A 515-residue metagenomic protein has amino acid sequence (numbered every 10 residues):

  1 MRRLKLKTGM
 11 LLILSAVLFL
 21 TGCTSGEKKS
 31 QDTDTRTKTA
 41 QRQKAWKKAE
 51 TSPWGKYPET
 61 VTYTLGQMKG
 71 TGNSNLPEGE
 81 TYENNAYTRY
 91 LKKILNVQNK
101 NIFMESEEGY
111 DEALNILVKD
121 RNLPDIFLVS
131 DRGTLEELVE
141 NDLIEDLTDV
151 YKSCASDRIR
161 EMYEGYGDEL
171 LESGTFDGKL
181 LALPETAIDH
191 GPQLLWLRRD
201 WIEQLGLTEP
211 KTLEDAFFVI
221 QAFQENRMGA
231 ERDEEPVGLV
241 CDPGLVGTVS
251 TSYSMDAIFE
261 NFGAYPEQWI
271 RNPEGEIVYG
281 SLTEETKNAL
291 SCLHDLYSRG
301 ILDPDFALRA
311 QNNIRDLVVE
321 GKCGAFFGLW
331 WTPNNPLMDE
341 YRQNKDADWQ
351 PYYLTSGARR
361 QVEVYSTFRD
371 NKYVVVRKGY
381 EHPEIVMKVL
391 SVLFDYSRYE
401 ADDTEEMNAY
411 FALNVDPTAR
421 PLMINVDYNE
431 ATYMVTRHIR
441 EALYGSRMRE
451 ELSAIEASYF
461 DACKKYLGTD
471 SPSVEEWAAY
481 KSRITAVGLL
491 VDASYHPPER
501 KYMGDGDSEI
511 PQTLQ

Functional and structural regions predicted by a protein language model:
M1-M10: Bacterial N-terminal signal peptides that target proteins for export
L18-G22: C-terminal motif of bacterial Sec signal peptides marking the signal peptidase cleavage site
C23-A216, E260, I277-S281, A401-D403 (+2 more regions): Conserved N-terminal structural module of periplasmic/extracytoplasmic solute-binding proteins
K48, Y396-L514: Conserved small-residue motifs centered on glycine
E136-D149, P336-Q361: Ligand-binding "clamshell"
T148-S153, T175-Y253, R271-L317, K322 (+2 more regions): Helix-loop-helix "hinge/cap" segment bordering the ligand-binding cleft or interdomain interface
E274-D303, Q350-R360, Y444-I455, Y459: Glycine-centered hinge/linker elements that transmit conformational signals in sensory and ligand-binding systems
H294, D346-S356, V362-R440: Polar, glycine-rich mid-to-C-terminal structural blocks that act as macromolecule-binding/assembly scaffolds
